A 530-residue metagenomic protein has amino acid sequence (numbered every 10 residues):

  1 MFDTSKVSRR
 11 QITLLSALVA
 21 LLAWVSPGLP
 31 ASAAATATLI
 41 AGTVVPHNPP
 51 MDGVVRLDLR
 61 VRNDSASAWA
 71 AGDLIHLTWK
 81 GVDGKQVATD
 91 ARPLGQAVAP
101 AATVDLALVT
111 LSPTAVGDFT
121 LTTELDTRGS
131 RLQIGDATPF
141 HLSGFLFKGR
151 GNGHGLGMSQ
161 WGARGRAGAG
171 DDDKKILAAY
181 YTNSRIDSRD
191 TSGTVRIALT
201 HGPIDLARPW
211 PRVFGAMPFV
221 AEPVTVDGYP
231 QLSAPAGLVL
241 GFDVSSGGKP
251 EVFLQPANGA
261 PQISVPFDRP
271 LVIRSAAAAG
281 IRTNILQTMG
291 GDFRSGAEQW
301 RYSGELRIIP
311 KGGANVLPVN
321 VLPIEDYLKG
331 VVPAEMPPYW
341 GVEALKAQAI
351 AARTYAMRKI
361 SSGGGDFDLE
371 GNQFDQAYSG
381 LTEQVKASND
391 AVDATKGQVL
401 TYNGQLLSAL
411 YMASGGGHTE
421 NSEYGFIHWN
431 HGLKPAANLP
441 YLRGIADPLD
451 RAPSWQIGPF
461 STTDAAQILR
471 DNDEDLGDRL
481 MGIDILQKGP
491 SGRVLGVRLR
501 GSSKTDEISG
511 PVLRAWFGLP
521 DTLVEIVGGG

Functional and structural regions predicted by a protein language model:
F2, R9-S67, A71-G530: Conserved, single-site charged/polar hotspot
